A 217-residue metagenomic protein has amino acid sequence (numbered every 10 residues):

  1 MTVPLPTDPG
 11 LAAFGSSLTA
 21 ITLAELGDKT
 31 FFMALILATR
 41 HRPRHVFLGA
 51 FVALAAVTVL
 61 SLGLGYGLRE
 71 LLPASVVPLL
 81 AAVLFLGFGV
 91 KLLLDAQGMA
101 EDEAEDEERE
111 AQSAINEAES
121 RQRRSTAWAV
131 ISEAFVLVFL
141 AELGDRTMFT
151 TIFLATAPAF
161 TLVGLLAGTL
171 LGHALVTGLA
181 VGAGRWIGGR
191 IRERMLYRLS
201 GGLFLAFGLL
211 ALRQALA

Functional and structural regions predicted by a protein language model:
T2-L79, T150-L171: Juxtamembrane transmembrane-helix termini in multi-pass membrane transport proteins
T2-V3, R109-M148, L154: Selected transmembrane alpha-helices and immediately adjacent juxtamembrane segments of polytopic inner-membrane
I21-E25, L54, T126, V138-E142 (+1 more regions): Residue-level hotspots within the lipid-embedded alpha helices of multi-pass solute transporters
R42-I115, A183, R192, G202: Membrane helix-loop-helix hairpins that form the core translocation module of multi-pass transporters
S61, A174-W186: Transmembrane alpha-helical segments of integral membrane proteins
L209-A217: Juxtamembrane boundary at the C-terminal end of a transmembrane helix
